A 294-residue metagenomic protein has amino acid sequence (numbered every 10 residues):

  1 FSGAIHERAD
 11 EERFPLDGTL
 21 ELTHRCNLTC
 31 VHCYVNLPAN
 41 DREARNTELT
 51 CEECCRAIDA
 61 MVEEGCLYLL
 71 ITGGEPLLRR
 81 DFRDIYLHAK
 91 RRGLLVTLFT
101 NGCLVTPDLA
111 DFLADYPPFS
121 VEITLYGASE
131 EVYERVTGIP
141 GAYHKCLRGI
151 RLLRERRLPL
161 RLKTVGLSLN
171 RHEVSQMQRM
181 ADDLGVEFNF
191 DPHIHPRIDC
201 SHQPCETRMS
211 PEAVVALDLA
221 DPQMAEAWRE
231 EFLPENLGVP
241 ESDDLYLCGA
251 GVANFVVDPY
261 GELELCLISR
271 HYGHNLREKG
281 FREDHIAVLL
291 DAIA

Functional and structural regions predicted by a protein language model:
F1-S120: Conserved alpha-helical substructure of the radical SAM core
C30, R80, T106, V132 (+2 more regions): Activation segment
C55, R83, L147, S175-Q178 (+1 more regions): Generic alpha-helical structural signal
V62, K90, A114, R154 (+2 more regions): Alpha-helix boundary recognition
L78-R79, T106, A142, L169-N170 (+1 more regions): Alpha-helix N-cap/loop-to-helix initiation residues
L95, A114-D115, T124-E264, I268-L276: Radical SAM enzyme [4Fe-4S]-AdoMet core and its adjacent flexible, acidic and glycine-rich loops/tails across
S269-A294: Membrane-interface junctions of multi-pass transporters
